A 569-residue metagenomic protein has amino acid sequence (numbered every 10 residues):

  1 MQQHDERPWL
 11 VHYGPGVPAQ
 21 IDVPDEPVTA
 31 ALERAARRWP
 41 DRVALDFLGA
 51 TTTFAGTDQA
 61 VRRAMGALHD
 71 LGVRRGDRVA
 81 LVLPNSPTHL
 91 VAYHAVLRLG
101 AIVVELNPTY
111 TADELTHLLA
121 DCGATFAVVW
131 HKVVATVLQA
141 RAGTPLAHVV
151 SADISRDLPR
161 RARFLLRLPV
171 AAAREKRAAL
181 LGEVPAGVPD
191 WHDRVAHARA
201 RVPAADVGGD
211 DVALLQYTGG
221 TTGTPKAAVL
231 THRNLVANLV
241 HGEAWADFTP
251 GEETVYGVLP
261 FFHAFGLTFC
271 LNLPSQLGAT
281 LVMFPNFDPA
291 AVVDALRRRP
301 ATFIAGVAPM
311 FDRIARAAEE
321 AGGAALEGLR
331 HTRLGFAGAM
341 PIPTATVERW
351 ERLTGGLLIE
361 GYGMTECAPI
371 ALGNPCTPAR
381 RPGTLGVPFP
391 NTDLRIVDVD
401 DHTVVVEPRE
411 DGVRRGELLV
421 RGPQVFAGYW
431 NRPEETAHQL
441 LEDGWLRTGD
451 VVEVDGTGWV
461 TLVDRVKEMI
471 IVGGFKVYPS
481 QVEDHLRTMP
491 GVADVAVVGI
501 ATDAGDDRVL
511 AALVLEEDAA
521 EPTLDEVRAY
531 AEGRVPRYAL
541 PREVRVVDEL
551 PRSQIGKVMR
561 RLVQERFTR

Functional and structural regions predicted by a protein language model:
H4-H12, A30-T53: AMP-dependent adenylate-forming
D22-P24, D41-S86, L90-H94, T111-T116: Conserved AMP-binding/adenylate-forming core of the ANL superfamily
L68-V73, A198-D210, L215-V258, L277-A279 (+1 more regions): Conserved adenylate-forming
D70-L71, R98-D193, E517: Structural core segment of the AMP-binding/adenylate-forming
Y110, V129, G422, A427-G428 (+6 more regions): AMP-binding/adenylate-forming catalytic core of the ANL superfamily
V236-T254, F262-F303, R316-G322: Conserved AMP-binding/adenylation subdomain of ANL enzymes
A301-G306, A317-R380, D393: Gly/Ser/Thr-rich phosphate-binding loop
V387-N391, H402-Q439, V477: Conserved ATP/PPi-binding loop(s) of AMP-dependent carboxylate-activating enzymes
